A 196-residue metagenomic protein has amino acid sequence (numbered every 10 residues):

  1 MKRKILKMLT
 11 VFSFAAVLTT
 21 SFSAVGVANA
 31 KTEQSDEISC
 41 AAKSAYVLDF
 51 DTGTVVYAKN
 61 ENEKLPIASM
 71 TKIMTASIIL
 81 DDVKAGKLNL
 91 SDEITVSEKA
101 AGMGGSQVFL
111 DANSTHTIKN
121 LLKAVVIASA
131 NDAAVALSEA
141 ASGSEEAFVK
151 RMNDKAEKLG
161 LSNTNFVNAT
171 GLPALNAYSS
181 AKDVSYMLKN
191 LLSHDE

Functional and structural regions predicted by a protein language model:
K2-N29: Sec-dependent N-terminal signal peptides of Gram-positive bacterial secreted proteins and lipoproteins
G26-K182, L191-S193: Active-site-adjacent loops and short helices of periplasmic peptidoglycan-processing enzymes
L188: Hydrophobic "lid"/C-terminal helical patch of Rossmann-like NAD(P)-dependent dehydrogenase/epimerase domains
E196: Active-site phosphate-binding and catalytic loops of NTP-dependent enzymes
